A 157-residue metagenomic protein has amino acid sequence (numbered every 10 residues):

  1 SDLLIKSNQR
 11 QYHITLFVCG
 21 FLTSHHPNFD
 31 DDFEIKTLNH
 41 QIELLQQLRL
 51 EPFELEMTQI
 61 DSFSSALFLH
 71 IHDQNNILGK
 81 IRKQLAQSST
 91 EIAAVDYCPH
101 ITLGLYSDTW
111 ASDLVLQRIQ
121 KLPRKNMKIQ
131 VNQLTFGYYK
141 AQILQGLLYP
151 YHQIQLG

Functional and structural regions predicted by a protein language model:
S1-G157: Histidine-dependent nucleotide/RNA phosphoesterase domain, centered on the 2H-phosphoesterase fold with its duplicated
